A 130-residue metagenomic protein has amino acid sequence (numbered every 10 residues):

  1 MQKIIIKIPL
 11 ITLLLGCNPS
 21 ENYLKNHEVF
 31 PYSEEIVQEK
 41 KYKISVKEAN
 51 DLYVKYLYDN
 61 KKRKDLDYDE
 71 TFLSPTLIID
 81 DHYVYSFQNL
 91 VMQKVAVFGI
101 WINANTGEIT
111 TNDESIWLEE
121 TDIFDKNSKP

Functional and structural regions predicted by a protein language model:
Q2-I11: Sec-dependent signal peptide recognition, specifically the positively charged N-region followed immediately by
L15-G16: C-terminal motif of bacterial Sec signal peptides marking the signal peptidase cleavage site
S20-L73, I123-P130: Short, non-transmembrane alpha-helical segments in secretory-pathway proteins
D65-D113: Exposed beta-strand-loop-beta-strand "reactive/processing" segments of non-cytosolic proteins
T106-P130: C-terminal partner/receptor-binding element of secreted or periplasmic proteins
